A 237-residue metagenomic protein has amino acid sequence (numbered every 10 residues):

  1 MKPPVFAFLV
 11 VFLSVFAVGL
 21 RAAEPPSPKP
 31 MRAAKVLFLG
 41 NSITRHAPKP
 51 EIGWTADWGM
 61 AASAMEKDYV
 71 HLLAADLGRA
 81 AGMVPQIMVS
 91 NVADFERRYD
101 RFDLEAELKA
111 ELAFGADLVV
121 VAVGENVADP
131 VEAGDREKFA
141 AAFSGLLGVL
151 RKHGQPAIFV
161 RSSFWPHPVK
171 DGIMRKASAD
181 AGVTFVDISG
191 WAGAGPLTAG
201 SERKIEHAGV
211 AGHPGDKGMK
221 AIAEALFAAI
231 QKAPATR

Functional and structural regions predicted by a protein language model:
M1-V5: Positively charged n-region of N-terminal signal peptides that target proteins for export
A7-A17: Bacterial N-terminal signal peptides
L20-A22: Boundary at the C-terminal end of the N-terminal hydrophobic targeting segment
P25, K29-F38, R45-A133: Conserved SGNH/GDSL esterase-like catalytic core that processes O-acyl groups on lipids and polysaccharides
L39-S42, S90-A93, A122-E125, R161-W165 (+2 more regions): Active-site-proximal beta-strand/loop segments in catalytic clefts of secreted hydrolases
L104-E105, D135-S144: Charged helix-capping and loop-helix junction motifs
V120-V127, L146-K176, D180: Active-site segments of SGNH/GDSL-like serine hydrolases that catalyze O-acetyl group transfer/hydrolysis on lipids
S163-R237: Catalytic His-Asp segment of secreted/periplasmic serine-dependent ester chemistry enzymes
